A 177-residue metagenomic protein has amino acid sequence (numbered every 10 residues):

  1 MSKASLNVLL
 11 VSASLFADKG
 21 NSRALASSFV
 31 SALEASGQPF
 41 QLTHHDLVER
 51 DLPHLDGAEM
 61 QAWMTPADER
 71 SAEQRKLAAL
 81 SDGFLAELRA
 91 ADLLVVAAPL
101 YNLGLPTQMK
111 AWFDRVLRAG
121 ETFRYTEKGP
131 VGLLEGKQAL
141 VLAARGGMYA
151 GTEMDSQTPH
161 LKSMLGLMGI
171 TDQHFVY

Functional and structural regions predicted by a protein language model:
M1-A98, L103-T107, A111-D114, R118: N-terminal beta1-alpha1-beta2 submodule of the flavodoxin-like/Rossmannoid cofactor-binding fold
S31, A35, G166-T171: Short helix-loop-beta junction
F40, F123-R124: Secondary-structure transition/capping residues
E87-D92, K137, M168-Q173: A structural motif corresponding to the C-terminal end of an alpha-helix and its immediate exit/capping segment
V116-E121, M164: Gly/Ser/Thr-rich active-site loops/lids in small-molecule metabolic enzymes that frequently grip phosphoryl groups
Y125-I170: Short, glycine-/small-residue-rich phosphate/pyrophosphate-handling segment
F175-Y177: Beta-strand-loop-alpha "switch" segments that mediate conformational coupling across diverse proteins
